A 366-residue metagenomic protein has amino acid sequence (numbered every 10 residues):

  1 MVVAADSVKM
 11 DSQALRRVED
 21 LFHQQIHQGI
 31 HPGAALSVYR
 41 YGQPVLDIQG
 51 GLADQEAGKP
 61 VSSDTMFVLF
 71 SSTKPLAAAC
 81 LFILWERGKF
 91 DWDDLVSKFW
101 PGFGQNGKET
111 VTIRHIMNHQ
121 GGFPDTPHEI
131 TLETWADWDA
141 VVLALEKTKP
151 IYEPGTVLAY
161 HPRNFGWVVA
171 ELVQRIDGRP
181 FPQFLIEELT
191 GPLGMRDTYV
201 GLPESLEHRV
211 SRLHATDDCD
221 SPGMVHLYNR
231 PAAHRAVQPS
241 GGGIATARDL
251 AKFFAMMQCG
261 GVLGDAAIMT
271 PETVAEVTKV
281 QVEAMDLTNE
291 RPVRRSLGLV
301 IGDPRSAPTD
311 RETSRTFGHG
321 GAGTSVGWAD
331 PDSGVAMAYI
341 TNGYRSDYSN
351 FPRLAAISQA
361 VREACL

Functional and structural regions predicted by a protein language model:
D6-L69, D91-D94: Short, conserved catalytic-motif segment at the N-terminal edge
A14, V18, L69-T73, A77 (+5 more regions): Hydrophobic (often cysteine-bearing) scaffold residues that line and stabilize catalytic clefts of nucleotide/cofactor
R16-H23, G42, T65-D94, V169-Q174 (+2 more regions): Active-site SXXK
D47, A338-Y339: Short glycine-/small-residue motifs
D54, N106-R311: Short, surface-exposed loop or secondary-structure junction motifs that flank catalytic or metal-binding residues
D54-D64, S346-Q359: A short, polar/charged loop-to-alpha-helix boundary motif
W92-N106: Short, glycine/proline-biased beta-turn/loop segments that scaffold the active-site neighborhood
G323-S333: Short, surface-exposed beta-strand/loop micro-motifs that present aromatic residues
